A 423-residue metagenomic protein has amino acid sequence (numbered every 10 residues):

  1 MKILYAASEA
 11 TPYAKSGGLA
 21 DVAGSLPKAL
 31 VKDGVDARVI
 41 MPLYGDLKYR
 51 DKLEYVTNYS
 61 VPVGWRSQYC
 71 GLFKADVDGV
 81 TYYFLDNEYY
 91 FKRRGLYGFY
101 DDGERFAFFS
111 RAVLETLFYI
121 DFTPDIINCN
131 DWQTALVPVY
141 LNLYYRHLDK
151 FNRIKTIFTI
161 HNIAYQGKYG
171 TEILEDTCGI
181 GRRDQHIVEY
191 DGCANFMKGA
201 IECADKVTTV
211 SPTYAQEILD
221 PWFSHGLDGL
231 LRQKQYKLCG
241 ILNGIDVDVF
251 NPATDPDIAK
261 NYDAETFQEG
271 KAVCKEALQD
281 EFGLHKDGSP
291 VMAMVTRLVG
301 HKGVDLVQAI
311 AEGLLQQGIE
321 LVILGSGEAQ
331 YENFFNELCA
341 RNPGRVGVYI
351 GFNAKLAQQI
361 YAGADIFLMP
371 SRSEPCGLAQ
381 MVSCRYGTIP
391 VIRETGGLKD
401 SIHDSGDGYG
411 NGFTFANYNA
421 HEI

Functional and structural regions predicted by a protein language model:
M1-I423: Catalytic cores of nucleotide-sugar-dependent glycosyltransferases that transfer UDP/GDP/TDP-activated
